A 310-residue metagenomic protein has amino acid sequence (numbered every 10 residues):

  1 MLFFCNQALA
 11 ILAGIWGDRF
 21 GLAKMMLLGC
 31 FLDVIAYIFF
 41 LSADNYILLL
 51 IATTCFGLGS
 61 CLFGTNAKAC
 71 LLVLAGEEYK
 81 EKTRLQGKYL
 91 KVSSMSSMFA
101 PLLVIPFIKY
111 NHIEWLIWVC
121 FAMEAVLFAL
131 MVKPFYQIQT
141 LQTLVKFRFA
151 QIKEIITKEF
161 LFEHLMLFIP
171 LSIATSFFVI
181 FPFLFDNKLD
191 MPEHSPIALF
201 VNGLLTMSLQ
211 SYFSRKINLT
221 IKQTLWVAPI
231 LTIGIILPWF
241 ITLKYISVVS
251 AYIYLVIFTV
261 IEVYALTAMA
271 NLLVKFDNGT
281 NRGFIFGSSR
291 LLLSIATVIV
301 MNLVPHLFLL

Functional and structural regions predicted by a protein language model:
M1, V179-A198: Short amphipathic helix-loop junctions that connect adjacent transmembrane helices in Major Facilitator Superfamily/SLC
Q7-L41: Conserved MFS/SLC helix-loop-helix module at the cytosolic interface between two early adjacent transmembrane helices
A10-G21, L209-K222: Helix-to-loop junctions at the C-terminal end of transmembrane segments in multipass secondary transporters
K24-I38, F121, T224-F240: Structural signature of the two symmetry-related core transmembrane helices
T54-S93: Cytoplasmic helix-loop-helix junction between adjacent transmembrane helices in 12-TM secondary transporters
W115-V132: Symmetry-related core transmembrane helices of the 12-TM Major Facilitator Superfamily/SLC fold
F135-M166: Juxtamembrane intracellular "pre-TM" segments in multi-pass secondary transporters
Q223-L266: C-terminal transmembrane helical hairpin of 12-TM major facilitator-type secondary transporters
